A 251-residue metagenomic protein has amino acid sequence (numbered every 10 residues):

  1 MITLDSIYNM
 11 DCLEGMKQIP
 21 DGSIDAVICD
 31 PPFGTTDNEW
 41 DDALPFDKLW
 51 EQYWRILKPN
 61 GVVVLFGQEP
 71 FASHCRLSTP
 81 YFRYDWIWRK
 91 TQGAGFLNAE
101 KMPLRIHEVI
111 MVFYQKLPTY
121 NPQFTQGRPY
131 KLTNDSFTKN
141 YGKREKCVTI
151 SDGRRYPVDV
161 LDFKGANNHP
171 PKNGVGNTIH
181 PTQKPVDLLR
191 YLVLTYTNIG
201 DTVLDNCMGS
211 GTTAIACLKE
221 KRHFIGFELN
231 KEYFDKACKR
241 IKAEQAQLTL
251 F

Functional and structural regions predicted by a protein language model:
M1-G226, E232-D235: Core catalytic lobe of class I
M1-I2, C238-F251: Short, conserved SAM-binding/catalytic segment of Class I S-adenosyl-L-methionine-dependent methyltransferases
